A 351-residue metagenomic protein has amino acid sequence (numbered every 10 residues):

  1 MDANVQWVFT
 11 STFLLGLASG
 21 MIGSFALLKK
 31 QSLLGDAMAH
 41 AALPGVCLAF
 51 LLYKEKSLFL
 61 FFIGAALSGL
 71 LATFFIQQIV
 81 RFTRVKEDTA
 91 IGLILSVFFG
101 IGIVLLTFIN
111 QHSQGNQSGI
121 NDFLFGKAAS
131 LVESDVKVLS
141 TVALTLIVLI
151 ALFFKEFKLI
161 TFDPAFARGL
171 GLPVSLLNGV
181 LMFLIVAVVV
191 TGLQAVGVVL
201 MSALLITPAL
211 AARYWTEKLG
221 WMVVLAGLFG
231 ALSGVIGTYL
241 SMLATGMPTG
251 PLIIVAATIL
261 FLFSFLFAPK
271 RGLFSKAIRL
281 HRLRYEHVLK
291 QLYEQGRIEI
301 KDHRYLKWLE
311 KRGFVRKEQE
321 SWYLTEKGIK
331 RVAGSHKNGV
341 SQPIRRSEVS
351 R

Functional and structural regions predicted by a protein language model:
M1-L17: Membrane-interfacial amphipathic/re-entrant helices at transmembrane-helix boundaries
F9-L14, F62-L67, G92-L93, V136-T141 (+3 more regions): Hydrophobic alpha-helical transmembrane segments
S24-A39, L43-S113, R213-A226, L240-M247: Short loop segments and helix-boundary regions at transmembrane helix junctions of multi-pass inner-membrane proteins
L95-L149: Transmembrane helix-bundle core of multi-pass membrane transporters and related energy-transducing complexes
E133-L205: Helix-loop-helix "hairpin" substructures at the membrane interface of multi-pass membrane proteins
I253-Q291: Membrane-interfacial segments at transmembrane helix termini in multi-pass membrane proteins
S275-I329: Non-transmembrane accessory domains of multi-pass membrane transporters/channels
E326-R351: Short, amphipathic alpha-helical interaction segments positioned at domain boundaries
